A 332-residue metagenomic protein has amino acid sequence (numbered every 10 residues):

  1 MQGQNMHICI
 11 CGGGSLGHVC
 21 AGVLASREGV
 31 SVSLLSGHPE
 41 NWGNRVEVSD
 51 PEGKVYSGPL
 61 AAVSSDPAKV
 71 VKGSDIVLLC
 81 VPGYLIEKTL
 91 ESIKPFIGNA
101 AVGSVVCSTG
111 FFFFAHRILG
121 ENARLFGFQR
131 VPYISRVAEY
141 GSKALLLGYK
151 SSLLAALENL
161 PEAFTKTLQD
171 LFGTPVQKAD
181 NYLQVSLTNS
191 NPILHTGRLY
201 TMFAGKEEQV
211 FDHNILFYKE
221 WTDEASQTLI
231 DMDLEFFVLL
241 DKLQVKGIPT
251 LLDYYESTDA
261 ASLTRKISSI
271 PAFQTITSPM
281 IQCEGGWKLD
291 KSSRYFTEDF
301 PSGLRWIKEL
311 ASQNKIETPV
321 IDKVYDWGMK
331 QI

Functional and structural regions predicted by a protein language model:
Q2, K206, D212, K219 (+1 more regions): NAD(P)-dependent Rossmann-like dehydrogenase/reductase catalytic/cofactor-binding core
Q2-V55, K69-V71: NAD(P)+-binding Rossmann beta1-loop-alpha1 motif at the extreme N-terminus of oxidoreductases
N5-M6, A100, S151-L153: Nucleotide donor/acceptor-binding cores
C9, S31-S33, G103, R124 (+1 more regions): A structural signal for isolated positions on well-ordered beta-strands in alpha/beta enzyme cores
P59-G73, Q177: Short acidic low-complexity segments
D75-L79, G83-K143: Rossmann-like NAD(P)(H) cofactor-binding subdomain of soluble oxidoreductases
E121, G127-P175: Internal, well-ordered alpha/beta segment that forms a basic, Gly-enriched binding/recognition surface
L154-Y255: Active-site-lining helix/loop region of Rossmann-like oxidoreductase modules
